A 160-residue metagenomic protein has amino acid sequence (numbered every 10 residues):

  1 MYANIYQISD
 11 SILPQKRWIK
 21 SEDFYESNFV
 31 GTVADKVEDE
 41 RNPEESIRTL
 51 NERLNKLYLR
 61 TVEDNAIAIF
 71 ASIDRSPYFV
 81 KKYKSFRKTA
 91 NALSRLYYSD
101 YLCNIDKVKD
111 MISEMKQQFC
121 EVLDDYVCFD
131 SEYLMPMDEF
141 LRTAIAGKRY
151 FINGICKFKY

Functional and structural regions predicted by a protein language model:
M1, Q118-Y160: Acidic, proline/glycine-rich low-complexity IDRs
M1-K36, R149-Y160: Short, extreme N-terminal segment that most often corresponds to the first beta-strand
I5-I8, I12, I19, I47 (+6 more regions): Weak global preference for isoleucine
F24-Y126: Low-complexity, serine/threonine/proline-enriched polar segments
